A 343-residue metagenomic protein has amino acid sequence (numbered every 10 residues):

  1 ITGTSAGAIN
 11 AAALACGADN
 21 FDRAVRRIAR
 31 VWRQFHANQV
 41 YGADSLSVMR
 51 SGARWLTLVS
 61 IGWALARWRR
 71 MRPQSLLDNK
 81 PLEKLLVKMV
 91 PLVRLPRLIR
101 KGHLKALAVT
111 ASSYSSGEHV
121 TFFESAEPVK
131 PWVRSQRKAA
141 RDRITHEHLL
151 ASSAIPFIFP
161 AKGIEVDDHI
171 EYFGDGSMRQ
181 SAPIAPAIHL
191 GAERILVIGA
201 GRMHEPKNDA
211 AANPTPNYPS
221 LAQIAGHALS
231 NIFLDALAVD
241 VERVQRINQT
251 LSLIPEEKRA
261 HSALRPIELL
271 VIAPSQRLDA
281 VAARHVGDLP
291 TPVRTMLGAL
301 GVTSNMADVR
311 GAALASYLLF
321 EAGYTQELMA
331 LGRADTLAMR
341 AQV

Functional and structural regions predicted by a protein language model:
I1-K80, L86, F123-S135, R143-E147 (+3 more regions): Patatin-like phospholipase
T2, T110, L196-I198, E268-I272: Hydrophobic/aromatic beta-strand patches that form the interior of the parallel beta-sheet core in alpha/beta enzyme
A37-M49, P91-A106: A short alpha-helix-loop-beta-strand transition element characteristic of N-terminal alpha/beta dinucleotide-binding
G42-W68, V129-K138, Y218, A222-G226 (+2 more regions): Charged, glycine/proline-rich intrinsically disordered loops and linkers
R72, R100-E193, V197-A228, R310-L319: Active-site gating loop/helix substructures
P73, L77, P81, L86 (+1 more regions): C-terminal helical/tail subdomains of lipid-metabolizing enzymes
N79, E83, V87-V90, A106-A111: Extended catalytic-interface subdomain
D209-T250, P292-M296: Acidic, Ser/Thr-rich peripheral helices and adjacent loops at domain boundaries
